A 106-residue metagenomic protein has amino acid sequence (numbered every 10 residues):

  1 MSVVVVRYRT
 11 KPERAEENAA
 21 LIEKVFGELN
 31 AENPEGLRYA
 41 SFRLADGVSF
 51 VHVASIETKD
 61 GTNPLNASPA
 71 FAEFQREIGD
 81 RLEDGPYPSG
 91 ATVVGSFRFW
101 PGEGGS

Functional and structural regions predicted by a protein language model:
M1-S2, N18-A19, V48, T62 (+2 more regions): Low-complexity, intrinsically disordered short peptide segments enriched in small/polar/basic residues
S2-R9, L37-P69, G105: Short, well-ordered beta-strand segments in beta-rich or mixed alpha/beta enzyme and ligand-binding folds
R9-A20: Short, surface-exposed ligand-recognition loops at beta-strand->loop->(often short) alpha-helix junctions that present
R14-E16, D60-T62, S96: Residue-level signal for secondary-structure boundary sites
A15-E16, F26-L29, F42: Intrinsically disordered, low-complexity segments enriched in polar/charged residues with Gly/Pro, especially when
K24, E28-L37, S55-G90: An amphipathic, aromatic/His-enriched active-site/gating alpha helix that lines ligand/cofactor pockets
L37-V48, F74-S106: Glycine-rich beta-strand-turn "strand-cap" elements at beta-sheet edges
